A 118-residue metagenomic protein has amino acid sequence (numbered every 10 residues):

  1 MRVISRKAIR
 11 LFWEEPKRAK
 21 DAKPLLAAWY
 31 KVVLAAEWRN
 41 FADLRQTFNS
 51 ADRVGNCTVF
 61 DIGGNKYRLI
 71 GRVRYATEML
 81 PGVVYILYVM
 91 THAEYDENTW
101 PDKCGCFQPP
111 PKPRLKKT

Functional and structural regions predicted by a protein language model:
M1-K66, A76-V83, H92-T118: Basic, Lys/Arg-enriched alpha-helical interface segments
I86-L87: Short Gly/aromatic-enriched secondary-structure transition segments
